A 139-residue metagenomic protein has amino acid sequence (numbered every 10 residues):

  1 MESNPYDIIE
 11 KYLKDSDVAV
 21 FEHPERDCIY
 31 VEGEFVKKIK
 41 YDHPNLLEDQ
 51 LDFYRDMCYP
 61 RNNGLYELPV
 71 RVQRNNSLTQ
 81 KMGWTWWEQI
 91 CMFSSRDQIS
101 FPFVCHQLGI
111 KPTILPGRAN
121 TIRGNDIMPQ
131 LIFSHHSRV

Functional and structural regions predicted by a protein language model:
M1-V139: Glycosyltransferase catalytic domains, chiefly GT-A lineage
